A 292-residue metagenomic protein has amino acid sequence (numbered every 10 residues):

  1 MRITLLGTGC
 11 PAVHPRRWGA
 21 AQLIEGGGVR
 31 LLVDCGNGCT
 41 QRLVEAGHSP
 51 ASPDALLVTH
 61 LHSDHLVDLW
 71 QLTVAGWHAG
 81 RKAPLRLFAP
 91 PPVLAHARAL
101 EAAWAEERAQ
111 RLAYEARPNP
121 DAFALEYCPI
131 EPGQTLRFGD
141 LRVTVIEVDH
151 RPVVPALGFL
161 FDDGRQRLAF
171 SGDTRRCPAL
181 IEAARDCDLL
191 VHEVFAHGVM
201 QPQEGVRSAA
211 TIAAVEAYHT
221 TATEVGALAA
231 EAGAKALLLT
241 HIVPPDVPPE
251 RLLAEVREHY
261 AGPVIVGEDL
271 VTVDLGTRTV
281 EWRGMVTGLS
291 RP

Functional and structural regions predicted by a protein language model:
M1-L168, R175, E182, R251-P292: Binuclear metal-dependent hydrolase catalytic cores
G158, R167, R175-L270: Cap/insert and terminal regions of metallo-dependent hydrolase folds
